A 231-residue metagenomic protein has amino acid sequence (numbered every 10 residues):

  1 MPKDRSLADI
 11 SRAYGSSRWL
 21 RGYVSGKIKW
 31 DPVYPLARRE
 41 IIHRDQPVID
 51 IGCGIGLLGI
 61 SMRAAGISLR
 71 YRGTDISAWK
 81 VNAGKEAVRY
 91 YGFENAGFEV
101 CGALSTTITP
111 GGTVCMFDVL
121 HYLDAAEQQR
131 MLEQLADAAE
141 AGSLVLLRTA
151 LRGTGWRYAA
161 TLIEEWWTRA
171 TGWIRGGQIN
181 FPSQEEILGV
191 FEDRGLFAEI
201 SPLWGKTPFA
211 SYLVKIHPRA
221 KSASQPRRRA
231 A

Functional and structural regions predicted by a protein language model:
M1-Q46, I55-T107, A126-E127, L146-A231: Class I (Rossmann-like) S-adenosyl-L-methionine-dependent methyltransferase catalytic domain, capturing the SAM-binding
I49: Short beta-strand immediately N-terminal to the catalytic nucleophile in serine-hydrolase-like folds
G52: Conserved S-adenosyl-L-methionine
G112: Conserved acidic residues
C115: A conserved beta-strand element that flanks and buttresses the S-adenosyl-L-methionine
D118-V119: Short catalytic micro-motifs in class I SAM-dependent methyltransferases
L123-Q134: A short, conserved alpha-helix within the catalytic core of class I
A139-V145: Short glycine-dipeptide loop
